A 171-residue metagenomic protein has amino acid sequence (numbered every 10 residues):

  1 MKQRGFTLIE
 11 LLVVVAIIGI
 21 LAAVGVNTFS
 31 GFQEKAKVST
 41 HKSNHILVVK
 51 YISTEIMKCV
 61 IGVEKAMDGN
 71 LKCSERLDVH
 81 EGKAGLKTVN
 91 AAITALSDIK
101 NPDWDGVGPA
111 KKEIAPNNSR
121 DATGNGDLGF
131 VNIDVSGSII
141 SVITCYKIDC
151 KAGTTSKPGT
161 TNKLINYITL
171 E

Functional and structural regions predicted by a protein language model:
M1, V24-N27, A36, I46 (+4 more regions): Alpha-helical structural elements
K2-Q33: N-terminal single-pass transmembrane signal-anchor helix
T7, L12, V48, E64-N70: Catalytic cores of transferase enzymes with a strong primary signal for eukaryotic protein kinases
E34-V63: Membrane-proximal N-terminal amphipathic helix
M57-E171: Periplasmic/extracellular, small/polar-rich flexible segments of pilin-like filament-forming proteins
